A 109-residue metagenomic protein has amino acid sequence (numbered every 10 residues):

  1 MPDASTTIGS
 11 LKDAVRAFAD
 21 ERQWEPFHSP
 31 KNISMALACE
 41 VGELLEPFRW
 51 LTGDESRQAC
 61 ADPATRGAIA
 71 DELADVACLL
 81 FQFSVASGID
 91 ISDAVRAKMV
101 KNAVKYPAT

Functional and structural regions predicted by a protein language model:
M1-T109: Flexible "arm" and connector segments at domain edges
